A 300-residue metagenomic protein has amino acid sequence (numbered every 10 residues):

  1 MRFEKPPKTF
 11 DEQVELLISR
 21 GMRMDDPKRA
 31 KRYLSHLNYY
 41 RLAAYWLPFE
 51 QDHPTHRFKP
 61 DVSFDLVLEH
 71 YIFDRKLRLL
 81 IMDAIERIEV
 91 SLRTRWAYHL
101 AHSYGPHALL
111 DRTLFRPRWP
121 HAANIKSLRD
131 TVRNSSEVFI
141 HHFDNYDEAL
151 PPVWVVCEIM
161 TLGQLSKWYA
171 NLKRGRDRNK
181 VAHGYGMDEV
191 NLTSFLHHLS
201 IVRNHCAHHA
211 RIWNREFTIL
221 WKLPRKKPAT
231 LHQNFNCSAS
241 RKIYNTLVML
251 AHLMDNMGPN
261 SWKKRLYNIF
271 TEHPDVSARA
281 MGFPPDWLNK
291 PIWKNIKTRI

Functional and structural regions predicted by a protein language model:
M1-I300: Long, contiguous internal "core" modules enriched in hydrophobic/ aromatic residues
